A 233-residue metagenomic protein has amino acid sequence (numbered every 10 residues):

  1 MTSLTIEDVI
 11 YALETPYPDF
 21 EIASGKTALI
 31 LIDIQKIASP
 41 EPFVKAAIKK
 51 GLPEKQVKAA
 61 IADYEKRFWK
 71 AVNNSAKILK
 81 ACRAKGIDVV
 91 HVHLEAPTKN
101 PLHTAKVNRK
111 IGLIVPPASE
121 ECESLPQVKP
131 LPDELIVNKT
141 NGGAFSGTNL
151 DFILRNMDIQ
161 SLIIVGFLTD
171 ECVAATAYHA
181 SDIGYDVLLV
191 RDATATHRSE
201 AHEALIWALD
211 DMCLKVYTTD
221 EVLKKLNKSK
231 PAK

Functional and structural regions predicted by a protein language model:
M1-A28, P42-K50, K77-K85, A96-P97 (+1 more regions): Active-site-adjacent betaalpha module
I30-I32: Short hydrophobic beta-strand that contains or immediately precedes a catalytic carboxylate
Q35-F43: Short acidic, Gly/Ser-rich segments with clustered Asp/Glu that frequently serve as metal-coordination loops in enzyme
A38, I61-R67, I163: Surface-exposed cleft-lining segments at the edges of enzyme active sites
F43-D63: A solvent-exposed, charged loop/short amphipathic helix patch at secondary-structure junctions
E65-A76, P126: Alpha-helix-centered segments that form part of catalytic cores
W69, C82-V92: PIN/NYN-family metal-dependent endoribonuclease catalytic core
H91-L94, K99: Catalytic-core segment of enzymes that process non-peptidic bonds
